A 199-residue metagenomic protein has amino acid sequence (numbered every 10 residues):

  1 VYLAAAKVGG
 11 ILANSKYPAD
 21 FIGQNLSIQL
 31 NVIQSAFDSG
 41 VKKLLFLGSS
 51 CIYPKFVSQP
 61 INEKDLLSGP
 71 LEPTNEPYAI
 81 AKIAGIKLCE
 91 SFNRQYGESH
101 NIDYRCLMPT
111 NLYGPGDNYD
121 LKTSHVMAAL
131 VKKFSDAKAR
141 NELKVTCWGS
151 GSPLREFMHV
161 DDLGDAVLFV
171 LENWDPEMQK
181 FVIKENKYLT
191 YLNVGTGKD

Functional and structural regions predicted by a protein language model:
V1-Q24, D38: NAD(P)H-binding glycine-rich loop region in Rossmannoid oxidoreductase-like domains and their noncatalytic homologs
L3, K43-G48, R105-N111, T146-G149 (+2 more regions): Structural signature of the Rossmann-like NAD(P)-dependent dehydrogenase/reductase core
L3, L30-N75, R105: Conserved Rossmann-fold NAD(P)-dependent oxidoreductase catalytic core, especially the SDR/UDP-sugar
G10-I11, F46-N62, P77-I83, K87 (+2 more regions): Conserved catalytic-site region of short-chain dehydrogenase/reductase
I22, L26, D65, T74-I86 (+2 more regions): Short-chain dehydrogenase/reductase
N31-Q34, P73-T110, A129-R140: Active-site Tyr-X1-5-Lys
I52-P54, E76-P77, H100-A129, P153-L154: Flexible, glycine-rich beta-alpha linker
L112, M127-V145, R155-L192: Alpha-helical substrate-binding/gating segment
